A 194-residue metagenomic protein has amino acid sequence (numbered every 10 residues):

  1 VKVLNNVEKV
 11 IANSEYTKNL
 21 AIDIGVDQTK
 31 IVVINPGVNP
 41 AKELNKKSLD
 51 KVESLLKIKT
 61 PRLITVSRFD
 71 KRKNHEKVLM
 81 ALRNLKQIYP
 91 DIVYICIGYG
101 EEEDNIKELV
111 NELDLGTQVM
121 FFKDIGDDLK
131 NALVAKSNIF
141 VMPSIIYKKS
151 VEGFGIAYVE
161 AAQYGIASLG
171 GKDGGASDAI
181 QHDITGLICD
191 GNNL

Functional and structural regions predicted by a protein language model:
Y16, G37: Carbohydrate-associated surface elements
E43-K57: A short helix/loop element that forms part of the nucleotide-sugar donor recognition site in Leloir-type
L55-K73, L79-L82, I95: Conserved donor-binding/catalytic core segment of Leloir-type glycosyltransferases
R72, E103-D104, S177-L194: Change "using UDP/GDP/dTDP sugars" to "using nucleotide sugars
K107-L129, I139: Nucleotide-activated donor-binding/catalytic signature segment of Leloir-type glycosyltransferases, i.e., the conserved
G126-S137, Q163, Q181: Short acidic alpha-helix that forms the nucleotide-activated donor recognition element in Leloir-type transferases
A135-S150, I166: Acidic donor-binding loop of glycosyltransferase active sites
Y158, Q163, A167-G170, I180: Short hydrophobic beta-strand element within catalytic cores of glycosyltransferases and related nucleotide-activated
